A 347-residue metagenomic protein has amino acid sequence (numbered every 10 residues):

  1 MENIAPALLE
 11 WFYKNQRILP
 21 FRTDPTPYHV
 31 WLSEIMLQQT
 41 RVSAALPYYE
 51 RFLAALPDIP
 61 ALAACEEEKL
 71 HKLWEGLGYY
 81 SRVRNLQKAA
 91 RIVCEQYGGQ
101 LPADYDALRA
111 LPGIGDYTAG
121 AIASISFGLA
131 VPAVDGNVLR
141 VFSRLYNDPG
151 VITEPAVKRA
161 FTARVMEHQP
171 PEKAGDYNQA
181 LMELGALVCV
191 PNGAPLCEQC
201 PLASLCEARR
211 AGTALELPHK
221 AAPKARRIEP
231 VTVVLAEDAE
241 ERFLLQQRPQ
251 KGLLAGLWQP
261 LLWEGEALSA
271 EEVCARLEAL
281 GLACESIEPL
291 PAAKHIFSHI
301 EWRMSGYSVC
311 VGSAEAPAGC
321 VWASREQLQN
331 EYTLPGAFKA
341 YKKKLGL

Functional and structural regions predicted by a protein language model:
M1-I18, T23, A186-L347: Intrinsically disordered, low-complexity, charged terminal extensions of DNA damage-control enzymes
E2-E198, L202-A211, L215, A283 (+1 more regions): Catalytic cores of DNA base-excision repair glycosylases
